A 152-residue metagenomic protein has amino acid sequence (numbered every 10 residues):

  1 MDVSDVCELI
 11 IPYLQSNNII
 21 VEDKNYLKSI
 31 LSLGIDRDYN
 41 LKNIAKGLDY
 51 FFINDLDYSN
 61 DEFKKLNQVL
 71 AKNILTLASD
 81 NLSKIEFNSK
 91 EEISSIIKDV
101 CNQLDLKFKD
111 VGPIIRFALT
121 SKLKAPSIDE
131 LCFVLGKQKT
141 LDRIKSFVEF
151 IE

Functional and structural regions predicted by a protein language model:
M1-D5, L123-P126: Short amphipathic alpha-helical segments with coiled-coil-like heptad repeat character
D2-L104: Small-residue-rich helix-loop
N17, I151-E152: A short hydrophobic/aromatic micro-motif that marks alpha-helical segments and, especially, helix-coil
E91-I151: Charged substrate- and nucleic-acid-binding regions of tRNA-handling and nucleotidyl-transfer enzymes, centered on
